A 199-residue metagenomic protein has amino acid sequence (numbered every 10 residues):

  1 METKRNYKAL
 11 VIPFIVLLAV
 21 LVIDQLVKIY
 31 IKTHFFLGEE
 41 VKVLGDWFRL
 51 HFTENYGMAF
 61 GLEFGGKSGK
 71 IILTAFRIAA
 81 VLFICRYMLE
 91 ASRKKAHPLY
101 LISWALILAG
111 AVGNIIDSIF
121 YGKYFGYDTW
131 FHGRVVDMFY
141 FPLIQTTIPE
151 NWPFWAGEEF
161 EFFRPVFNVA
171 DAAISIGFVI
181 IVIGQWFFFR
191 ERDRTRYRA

Functional and structural regions predicted by a protein language model:
M1-A199: Alpha-helical transmembrane bundles and membrane-interface segments of multipass inner-membrane proteins
